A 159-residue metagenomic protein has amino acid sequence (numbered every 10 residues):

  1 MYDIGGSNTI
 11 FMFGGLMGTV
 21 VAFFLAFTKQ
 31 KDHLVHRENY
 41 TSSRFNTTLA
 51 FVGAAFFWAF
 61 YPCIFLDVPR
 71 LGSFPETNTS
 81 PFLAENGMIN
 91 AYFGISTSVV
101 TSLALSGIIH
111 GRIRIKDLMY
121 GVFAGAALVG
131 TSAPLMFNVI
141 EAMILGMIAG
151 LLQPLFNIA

Functional and structural regions predicted by a protein language model:
M1-A159: Hydrophobic alpha-helical transmembrane bundles of multi-pass membrane proteins
